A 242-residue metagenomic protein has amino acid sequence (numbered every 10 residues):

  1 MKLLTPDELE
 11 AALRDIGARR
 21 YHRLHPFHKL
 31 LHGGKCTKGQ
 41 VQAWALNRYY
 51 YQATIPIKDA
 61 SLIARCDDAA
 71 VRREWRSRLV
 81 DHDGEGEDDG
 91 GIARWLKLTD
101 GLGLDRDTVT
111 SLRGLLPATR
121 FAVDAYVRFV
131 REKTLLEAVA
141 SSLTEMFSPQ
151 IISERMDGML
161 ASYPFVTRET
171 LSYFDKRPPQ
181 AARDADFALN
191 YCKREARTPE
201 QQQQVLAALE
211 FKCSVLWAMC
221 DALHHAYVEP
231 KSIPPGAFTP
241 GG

Functional and structural regions predicted by a protein language model:
K2-G242: Non-heme di-metal
